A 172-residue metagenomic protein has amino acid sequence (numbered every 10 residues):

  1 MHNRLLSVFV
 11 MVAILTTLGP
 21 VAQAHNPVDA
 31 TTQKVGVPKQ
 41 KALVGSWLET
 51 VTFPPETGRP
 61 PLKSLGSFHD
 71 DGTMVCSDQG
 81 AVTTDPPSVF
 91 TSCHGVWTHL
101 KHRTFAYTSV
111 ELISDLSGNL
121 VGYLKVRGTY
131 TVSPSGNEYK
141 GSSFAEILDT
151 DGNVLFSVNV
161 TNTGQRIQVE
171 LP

Functional and structural regions predicted by a protein language model:
M1-F9: Bacterial N-terminal signal peptides that target proteins for export
V8-L18: Bacterial N-terminal signal peptides
Q23-H25: Boundary of Sec targeting at the N-terminus
V28-Q33, F144-P172: Edge beta-strand at a domain terminus
K39-T57, C93-G95: Tryptophan-anchored aromatic micro-motifs
G58-T104: N-terminal glycine/threonine-rich, aromatic-flanked beta-hairpin/loop signature
K63-D70, S92-T98, L124-P134, S143-A145 (+1 more regions): Hydrophobic/aromatic beta-strand elements that line small-molecule binding cavities or substrate pockets in beta-rich
F105-G136, K140: Acidic, glycine-rich flexible loop segments
